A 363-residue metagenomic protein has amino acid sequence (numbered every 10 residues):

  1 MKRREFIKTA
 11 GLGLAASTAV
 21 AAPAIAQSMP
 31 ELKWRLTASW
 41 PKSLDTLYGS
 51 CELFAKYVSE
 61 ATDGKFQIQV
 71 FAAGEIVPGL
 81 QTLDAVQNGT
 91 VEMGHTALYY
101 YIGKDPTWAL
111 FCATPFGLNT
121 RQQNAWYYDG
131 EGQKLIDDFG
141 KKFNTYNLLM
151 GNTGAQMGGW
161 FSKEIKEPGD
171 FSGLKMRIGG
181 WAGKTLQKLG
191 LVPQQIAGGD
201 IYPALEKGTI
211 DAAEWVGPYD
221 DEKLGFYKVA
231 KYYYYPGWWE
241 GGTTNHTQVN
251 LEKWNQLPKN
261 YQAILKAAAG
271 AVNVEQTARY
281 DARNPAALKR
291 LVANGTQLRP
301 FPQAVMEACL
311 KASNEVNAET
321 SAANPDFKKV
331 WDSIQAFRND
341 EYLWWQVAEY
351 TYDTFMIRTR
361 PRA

Functional and structural regions predicted by a protein language model:
K2-S17, P23-Q123, E131-A363: N-terminal secretory/targeting leader peptides
